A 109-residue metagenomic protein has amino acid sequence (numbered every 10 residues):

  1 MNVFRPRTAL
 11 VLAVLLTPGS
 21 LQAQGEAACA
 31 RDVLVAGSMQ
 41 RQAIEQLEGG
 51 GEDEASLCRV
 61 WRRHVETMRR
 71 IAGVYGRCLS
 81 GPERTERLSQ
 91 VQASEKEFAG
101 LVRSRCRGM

Functional and structural regions predicted by a protein language model:
M1-L10: Bacterial N-terminal signal peptides that target proteins for export
V11-L12, S94: Generic detector of short alpha-helix boundary/capping microenvironments and adjacent low-complexity segments
P18-S20: N-terminal signal peptide c-region/cleavage motif recognized by signal peptidases
Q24-M109: Post-signal/leader-peptide non-cytosolic segments of secretory proteins
